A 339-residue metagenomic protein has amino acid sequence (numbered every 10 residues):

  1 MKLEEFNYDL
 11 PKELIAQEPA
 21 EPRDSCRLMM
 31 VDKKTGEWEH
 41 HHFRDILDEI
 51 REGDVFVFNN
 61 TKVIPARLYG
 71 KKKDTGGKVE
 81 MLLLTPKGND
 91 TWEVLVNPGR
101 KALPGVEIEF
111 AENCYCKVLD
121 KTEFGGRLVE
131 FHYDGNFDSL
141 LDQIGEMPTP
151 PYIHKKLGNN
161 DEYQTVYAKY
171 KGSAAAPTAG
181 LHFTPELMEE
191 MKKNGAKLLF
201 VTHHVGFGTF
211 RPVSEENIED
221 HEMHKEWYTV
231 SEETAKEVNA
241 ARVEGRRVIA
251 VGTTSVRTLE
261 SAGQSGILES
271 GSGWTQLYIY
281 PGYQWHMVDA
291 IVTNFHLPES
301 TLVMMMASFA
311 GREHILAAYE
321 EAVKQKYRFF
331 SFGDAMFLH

Functional and structural regions predicted by a protein language model:
M1-H339: Surface-exposed, charge/polar-rich loops and edge strands
